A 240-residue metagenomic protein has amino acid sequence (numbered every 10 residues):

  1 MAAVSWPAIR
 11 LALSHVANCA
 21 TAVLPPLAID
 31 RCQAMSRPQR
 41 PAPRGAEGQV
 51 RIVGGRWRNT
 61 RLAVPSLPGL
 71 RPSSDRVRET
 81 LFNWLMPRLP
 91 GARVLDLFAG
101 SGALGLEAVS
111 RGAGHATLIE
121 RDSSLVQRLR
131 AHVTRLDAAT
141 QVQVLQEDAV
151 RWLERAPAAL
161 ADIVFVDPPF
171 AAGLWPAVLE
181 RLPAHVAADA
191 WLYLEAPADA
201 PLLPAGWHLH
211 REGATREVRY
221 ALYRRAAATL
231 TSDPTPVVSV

Functional and structural regions predicted by a protein language model:
H15-V240: Class I S-adenosyl-L-methionine-dependent methyltransferase catalytic core
